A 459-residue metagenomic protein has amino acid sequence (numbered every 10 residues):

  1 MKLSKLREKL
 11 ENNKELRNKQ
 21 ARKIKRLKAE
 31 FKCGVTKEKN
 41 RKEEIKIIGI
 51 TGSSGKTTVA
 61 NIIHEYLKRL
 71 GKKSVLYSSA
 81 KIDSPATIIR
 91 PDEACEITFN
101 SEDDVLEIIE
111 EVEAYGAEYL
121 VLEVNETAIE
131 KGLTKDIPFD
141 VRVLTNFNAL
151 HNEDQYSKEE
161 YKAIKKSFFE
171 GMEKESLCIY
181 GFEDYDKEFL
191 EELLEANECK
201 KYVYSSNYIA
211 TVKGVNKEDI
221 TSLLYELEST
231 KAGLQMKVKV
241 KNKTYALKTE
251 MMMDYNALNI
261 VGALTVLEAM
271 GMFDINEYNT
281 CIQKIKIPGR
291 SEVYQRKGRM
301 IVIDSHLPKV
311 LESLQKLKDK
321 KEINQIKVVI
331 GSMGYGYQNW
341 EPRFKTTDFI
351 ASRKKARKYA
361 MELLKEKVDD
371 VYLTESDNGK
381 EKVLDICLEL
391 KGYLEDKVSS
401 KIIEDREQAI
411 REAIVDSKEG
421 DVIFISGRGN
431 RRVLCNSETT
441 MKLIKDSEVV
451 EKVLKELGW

Functional and structural regions predicted by a protein language model:
K2-R26, E268-I275, T280, K284-I287 (+1 more regions): ATP-dependent carboxylate-amine ligase
K32-S84: Walker A (P-loop) phosphate-binding motif
I45, M172-L177, A196-K200, V368 (+1 more regions): A short helix->loop->beta-strand "cap" motif at the edges of active sites that frequently abuts
I50, E123, T145, Y161 (+7 more regions): Residue-level signal for inorganic ion chemistry
N61-G116, V212-K217, L227: Active-site phosphate/ATP/adenylate-binding loop shared across adenylate-forming ligases
I88, I97-S101, V105-N197: Flexible active-site lid/hinge loop adjacent to a nucleotide/diphosphate and Mg2+-phosphate binding pocket
F139-N146, Y161-S167, K201-S205, C435-L457: A short, gly/pro- and small-residue-rich
Q155-K162, K166, E191, E195-L311: Adenine nucleotide phosphate-binding catalytic loops in nucleotide-utilizing enzymes
